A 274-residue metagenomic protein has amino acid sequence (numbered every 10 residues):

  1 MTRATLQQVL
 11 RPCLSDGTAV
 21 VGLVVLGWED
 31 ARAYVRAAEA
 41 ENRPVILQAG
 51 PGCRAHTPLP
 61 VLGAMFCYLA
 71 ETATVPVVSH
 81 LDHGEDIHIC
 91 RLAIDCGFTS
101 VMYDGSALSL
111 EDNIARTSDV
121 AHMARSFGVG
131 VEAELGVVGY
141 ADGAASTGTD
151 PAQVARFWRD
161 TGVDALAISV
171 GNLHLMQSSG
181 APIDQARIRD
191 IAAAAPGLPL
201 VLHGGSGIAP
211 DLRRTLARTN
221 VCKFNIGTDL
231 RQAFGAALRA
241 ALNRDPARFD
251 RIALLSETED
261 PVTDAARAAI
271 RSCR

Functional and structural regions predicted by a protein language model:
M1: Conserved oxyanion/phosphate-binding beta-strand-loop segments in alpha/beta enzyme cores
A4-D16, L26-G52, P60-T74, G84-P196 (+3 more regions): Alpha/beta enzyme core
L23-V25, S79-G84, P199-G207, L212 (+1 more regions): Histidine-centered catalytic micro-motifs
H56: Cofactor-binding active-site loop characterized by glycine-rich and histidine/acidic residues
H80, E132-E134, V201, A269: Generic enzyme active-site microenvironment
G136, G205, D229: An acidic- and aromatic-residue-enriched active-site/binding cleft used to recognize and process polar
A209-R274: C-terminal alpha-helical cap/extension of soluble enzyme domains
